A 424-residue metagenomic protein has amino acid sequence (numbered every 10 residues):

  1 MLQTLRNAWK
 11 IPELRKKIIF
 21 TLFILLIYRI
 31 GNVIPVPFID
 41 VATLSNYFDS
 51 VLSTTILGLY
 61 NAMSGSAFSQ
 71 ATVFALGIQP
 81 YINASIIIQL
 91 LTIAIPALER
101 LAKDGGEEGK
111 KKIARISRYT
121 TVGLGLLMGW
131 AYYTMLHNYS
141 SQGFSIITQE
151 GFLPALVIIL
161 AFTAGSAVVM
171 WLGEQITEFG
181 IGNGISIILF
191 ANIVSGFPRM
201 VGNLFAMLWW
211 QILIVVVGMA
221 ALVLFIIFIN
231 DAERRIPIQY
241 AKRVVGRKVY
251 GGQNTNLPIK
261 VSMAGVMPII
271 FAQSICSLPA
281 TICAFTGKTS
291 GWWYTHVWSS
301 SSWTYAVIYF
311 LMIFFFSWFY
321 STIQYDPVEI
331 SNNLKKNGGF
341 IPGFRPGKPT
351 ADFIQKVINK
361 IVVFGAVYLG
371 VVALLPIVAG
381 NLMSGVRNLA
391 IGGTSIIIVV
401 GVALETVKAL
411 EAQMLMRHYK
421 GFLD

Functional and structural regions predicted by a protein language model:
M1-D424: N-terminal cationic and glycine-rich segments that engage phosphates or anionic surfaces
